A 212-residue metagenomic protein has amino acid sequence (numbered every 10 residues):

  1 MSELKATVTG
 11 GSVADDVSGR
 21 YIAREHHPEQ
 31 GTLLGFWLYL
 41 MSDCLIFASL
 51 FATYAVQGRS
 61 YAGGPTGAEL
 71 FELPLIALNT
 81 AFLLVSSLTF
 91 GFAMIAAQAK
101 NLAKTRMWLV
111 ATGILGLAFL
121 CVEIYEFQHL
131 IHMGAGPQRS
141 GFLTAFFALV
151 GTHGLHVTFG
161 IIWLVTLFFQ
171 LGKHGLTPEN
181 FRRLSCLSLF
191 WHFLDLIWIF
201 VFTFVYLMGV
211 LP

Functional and structural regions predicted by a protein language model:
M1-P212: ...captures the hydrophobic TM-helix bundle architecture rather than a specific catalytic motif, and can also fire on
